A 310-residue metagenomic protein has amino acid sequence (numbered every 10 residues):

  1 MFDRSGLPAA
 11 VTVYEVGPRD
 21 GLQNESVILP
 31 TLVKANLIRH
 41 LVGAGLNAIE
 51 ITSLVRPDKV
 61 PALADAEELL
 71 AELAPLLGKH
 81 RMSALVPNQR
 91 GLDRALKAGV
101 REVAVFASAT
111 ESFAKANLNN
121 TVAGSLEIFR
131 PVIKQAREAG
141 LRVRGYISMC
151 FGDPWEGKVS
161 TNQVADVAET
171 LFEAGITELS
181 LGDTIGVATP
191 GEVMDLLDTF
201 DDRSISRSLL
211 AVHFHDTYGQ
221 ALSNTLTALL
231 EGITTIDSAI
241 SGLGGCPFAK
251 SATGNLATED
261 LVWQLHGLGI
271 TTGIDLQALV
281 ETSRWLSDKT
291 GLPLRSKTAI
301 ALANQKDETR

Functional and structural regions predicted by a protein language model:
M1-R310: Catalytic cores and adjacent flexible loops of soluble metabolic enzymes that perform enolate/carbanion chemistry on
